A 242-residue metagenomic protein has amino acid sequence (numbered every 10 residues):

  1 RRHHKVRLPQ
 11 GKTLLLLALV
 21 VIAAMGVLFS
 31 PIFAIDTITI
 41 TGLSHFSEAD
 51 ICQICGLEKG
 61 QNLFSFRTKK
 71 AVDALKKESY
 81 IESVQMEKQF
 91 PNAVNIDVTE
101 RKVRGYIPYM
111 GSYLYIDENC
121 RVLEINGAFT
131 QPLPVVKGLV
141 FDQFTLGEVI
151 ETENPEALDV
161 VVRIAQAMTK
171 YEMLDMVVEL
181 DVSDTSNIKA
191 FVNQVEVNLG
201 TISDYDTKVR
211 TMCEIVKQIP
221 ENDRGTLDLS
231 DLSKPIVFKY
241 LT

Functional and structural regions predicted by a protein language model:
R1-L28, F33, A49, Q53 (+3 more regions): Charged, solvent-exposed interaction patches on well-folded alpha/beta domains that mediate macromolecular contacts
D36-E48: Juxtamembrane extracytosolic/periplasmic "stalk" immediately C-terminal to the first targeting helix
Y80-S83: Glycine-centered tight turns that cap/initiate beta-strands
